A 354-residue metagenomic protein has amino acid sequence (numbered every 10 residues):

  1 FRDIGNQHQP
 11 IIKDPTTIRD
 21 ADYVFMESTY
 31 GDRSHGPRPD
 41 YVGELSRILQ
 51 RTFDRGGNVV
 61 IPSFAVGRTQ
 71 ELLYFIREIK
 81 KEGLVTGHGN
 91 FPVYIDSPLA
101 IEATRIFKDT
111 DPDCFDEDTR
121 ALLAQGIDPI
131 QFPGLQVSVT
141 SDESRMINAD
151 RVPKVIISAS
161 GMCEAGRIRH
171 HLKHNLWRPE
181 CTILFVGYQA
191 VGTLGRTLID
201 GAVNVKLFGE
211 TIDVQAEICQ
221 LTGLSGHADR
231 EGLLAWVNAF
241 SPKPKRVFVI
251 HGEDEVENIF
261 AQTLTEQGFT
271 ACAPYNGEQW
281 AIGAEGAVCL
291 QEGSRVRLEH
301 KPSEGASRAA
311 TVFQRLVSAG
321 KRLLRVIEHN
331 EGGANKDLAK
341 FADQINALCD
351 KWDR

Functional and structural regions predicted by a protein language model:
F1-P92, D113: His/Asp/Glu-rich metal-coordinating catalytic cores of metallo-dependent phosphodiesterases/hydrolases acting on
R2-I4, S28-Y30, F64-V66, P98-L99 (+4 more regions): Active-site metal-binding loops of divalent metal-dependent hydrolases
H8-P10, R33-G36, Q70-E71, A103-R105 (+3 more regions): Short helix/loop capping segments that flank catalytic or ligand/cofactor-binding pockets
F25, P62, G87-E102, T182-G187 (+1 more regions): Short internal beta-strands
F75-R105, T110, Y275, W280: Terminal amphipathic helices with adjacent charged low-complexity linkers/tails
E78-K81, I130-R354: C-terminal regulatory/interaction regions
E82-N90, C114-D128, N204-G209: Short mixed-charge
I95-E143, L198, A287-V288, T311: Metal-dependent DNA phosphodiester-chemistry modules and their immediately adjacent helices/loops in DNA-processing
